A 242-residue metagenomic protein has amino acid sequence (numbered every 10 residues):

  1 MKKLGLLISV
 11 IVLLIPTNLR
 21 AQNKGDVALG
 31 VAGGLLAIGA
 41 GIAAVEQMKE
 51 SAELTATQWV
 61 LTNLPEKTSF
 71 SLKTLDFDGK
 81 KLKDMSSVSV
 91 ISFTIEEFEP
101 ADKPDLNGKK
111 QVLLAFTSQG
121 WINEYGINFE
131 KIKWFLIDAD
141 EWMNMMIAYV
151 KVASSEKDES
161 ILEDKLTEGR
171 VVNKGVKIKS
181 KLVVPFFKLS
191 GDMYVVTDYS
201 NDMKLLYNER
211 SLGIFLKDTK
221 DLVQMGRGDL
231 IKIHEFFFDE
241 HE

Functional and structural regions predicted by a protein language model:
M1-L4, A21-Q22: Positively charged n-region of N-terminal signal peptides that target proteins for export
L4-I15: Sec-dependent N-terminal signal peptides
L14, N18-Q22: Cleavable N-terminal export/targeting peptides
Q22-E242: Positively charged, low-complexity terminal tracts and the immediately adjacent first secondary-structure elements
